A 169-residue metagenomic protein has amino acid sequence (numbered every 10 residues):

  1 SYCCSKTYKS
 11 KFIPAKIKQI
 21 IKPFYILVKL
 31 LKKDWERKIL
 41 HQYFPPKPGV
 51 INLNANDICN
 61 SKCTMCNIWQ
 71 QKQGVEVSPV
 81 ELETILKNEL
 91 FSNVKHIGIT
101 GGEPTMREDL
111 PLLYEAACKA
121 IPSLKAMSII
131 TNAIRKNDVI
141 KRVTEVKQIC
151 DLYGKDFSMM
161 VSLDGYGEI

Functional and structural regions predicted by a protein language model:
S1-I17, R37-H41, P45-K47: Flexible mid-to-C-terminal extensions adjoining Fe-S/redox cofactors in radical SAM and related proteins
S10-I13, K22, I26: General helical structural elements
P23-F157: Conserved alpha-helical substructure of the radical SAM core
V161: Conserved phosphate-donor/acceptor-positioning beta-strand/loop module used by diverse small-molecule
G167-I169: A short acidic, helix-capping loop that chelates divalent metal ions and anchors anionic groups
